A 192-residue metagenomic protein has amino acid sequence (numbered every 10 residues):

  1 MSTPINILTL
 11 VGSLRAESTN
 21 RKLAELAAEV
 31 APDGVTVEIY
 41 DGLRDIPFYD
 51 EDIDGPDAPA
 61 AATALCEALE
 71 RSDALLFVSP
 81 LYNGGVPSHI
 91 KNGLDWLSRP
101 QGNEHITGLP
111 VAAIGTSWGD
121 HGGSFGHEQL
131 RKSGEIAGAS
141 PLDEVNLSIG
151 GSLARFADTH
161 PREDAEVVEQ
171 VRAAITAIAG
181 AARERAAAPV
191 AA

Functional and structural regions predicted by a protein language model:
S2-L8, S140-A192: Glycine-rich phosphate/pyrophosphate-binding loop and the adjoining helix
S2-V35: N-terminal beta1-alpha1 ligand-phosphate binding loop
I7, N20-A24, A62, P87-I90 (+5 more regions): A general structural signal for well-ordered alpha-helical segments in protein cores
L10-G12, Y40, I114: Short hydrophobic segments within beta-strands
V35-R44, F48, S140-G150: Short beta-strand elements in bilobed, periplasmic/extracellular small-molecule ligand-binding domains
G42-P59, R155-A157: N-terminal beta-loop-helix "entrance" segment that forms/cooperates in small-molecule cofactor or anionic ligand
D57-G138: Helix-loop-strand module that forms the ligand-binding subsite of alpha/beta enzymes
